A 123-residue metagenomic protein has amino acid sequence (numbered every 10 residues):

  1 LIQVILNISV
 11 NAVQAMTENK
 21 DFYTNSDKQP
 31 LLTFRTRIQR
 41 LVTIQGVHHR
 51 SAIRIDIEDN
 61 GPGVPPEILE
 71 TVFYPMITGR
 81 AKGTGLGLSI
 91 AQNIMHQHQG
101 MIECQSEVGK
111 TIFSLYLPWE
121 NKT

Functional and structural regions predicted by a protein language model:
L6-N7, N11-Q14: Conserved polar catalytic motif of the HATPase_c/GHKL fold
V13-S51: ATP-lid-like helix-loop hinge signature
Q29-L31, A52, G63, G85 (+1 more regions): Glycine-rich nucleotide-binding loop
H48-A52, V64-M76: Short conserved segment of the HATPase_c
D59: Acidic ATP/Mg2+-coordinating residue in the GHKL
G87, A91: Short alpha-helical Gxxx[C/S/T] motif in the catalytic ATP-binding
